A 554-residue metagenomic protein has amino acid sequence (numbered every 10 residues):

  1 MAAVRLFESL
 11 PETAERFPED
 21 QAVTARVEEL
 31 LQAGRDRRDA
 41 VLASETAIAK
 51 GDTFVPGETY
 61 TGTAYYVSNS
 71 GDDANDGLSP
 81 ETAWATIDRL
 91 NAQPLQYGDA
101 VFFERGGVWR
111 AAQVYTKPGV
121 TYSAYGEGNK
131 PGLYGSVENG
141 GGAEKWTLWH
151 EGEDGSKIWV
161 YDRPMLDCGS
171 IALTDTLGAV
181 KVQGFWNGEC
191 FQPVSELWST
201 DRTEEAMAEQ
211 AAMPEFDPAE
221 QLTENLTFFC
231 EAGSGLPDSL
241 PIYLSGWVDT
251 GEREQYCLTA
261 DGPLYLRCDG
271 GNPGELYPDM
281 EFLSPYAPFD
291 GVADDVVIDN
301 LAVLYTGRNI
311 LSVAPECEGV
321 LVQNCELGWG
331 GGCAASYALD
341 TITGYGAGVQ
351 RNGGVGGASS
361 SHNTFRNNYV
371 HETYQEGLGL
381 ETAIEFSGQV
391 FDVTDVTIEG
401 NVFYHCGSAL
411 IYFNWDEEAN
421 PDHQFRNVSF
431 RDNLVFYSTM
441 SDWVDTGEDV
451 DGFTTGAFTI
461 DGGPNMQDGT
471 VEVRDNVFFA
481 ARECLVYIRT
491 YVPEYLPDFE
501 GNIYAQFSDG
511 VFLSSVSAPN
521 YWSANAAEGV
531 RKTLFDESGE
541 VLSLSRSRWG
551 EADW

Functional and structural regions predicted by a protein language model:
V4-R308, S312-P315, G328-Q350, S359 (+3 more regions): Extracellular polysaccharide-degrading/modifying enzymes targeting complex plant/algal/animal polysaccharides
V55-G57, D73-G77, D99, S123 (+10 more regions): Homeobox/homeodomain signature
W109-S123, G128, G140, G400-V402 (+1 more regions): Predominantly extracellular beta-rich ligand-binding scaffolds that present long acidic/polar faces for carbohydrate
G140-I158, D162-C168, R253, E281-P288 (+6 more regions): Extracellular beta-strand/beta-solenoid scaffold signature
D294-Y305, C317-Y345, Q350-G354, S359-F413 (+4 more regions): Right-handed parallel beta-helix
